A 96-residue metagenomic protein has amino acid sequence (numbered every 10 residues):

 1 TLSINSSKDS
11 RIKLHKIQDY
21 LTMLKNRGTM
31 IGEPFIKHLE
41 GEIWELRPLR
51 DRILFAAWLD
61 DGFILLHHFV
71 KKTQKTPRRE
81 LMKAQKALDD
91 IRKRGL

Functional and structural regions predicted by a protein language model:
T1-R50, L59-G62, V70-L96: Basic, Lys/Arg-enriched alpha-helical interface segments
I53, H67: Short, conserved beta-strand/beta-arch hydrophobic-aromatic motifs that form part of recognition grooves or interface
A56: Catalytic DNA-binding helix-loop module of base-excision-repair DNA glycosylases/AP lyases
